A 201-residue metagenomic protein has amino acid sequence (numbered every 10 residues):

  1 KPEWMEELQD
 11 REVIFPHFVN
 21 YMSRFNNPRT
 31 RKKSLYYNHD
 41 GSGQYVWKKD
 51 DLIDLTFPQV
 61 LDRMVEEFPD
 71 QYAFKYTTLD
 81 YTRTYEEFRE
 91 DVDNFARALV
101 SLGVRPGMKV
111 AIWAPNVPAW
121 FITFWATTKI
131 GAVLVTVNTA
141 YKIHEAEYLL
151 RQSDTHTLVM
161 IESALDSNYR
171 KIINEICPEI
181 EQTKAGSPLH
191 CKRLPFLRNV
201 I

Functional and structural regions predicted by a protein language model:
P2, L8-L52: Eukaryotic N-terminal low-complexity, Ser/Thr- and Lys/Arg-rich leader segments that predominantly function as
D10, M22-N27, I130-I201: Structural core segment of the AMP-binding/adenylate-forming
H17-R31, D51-A73, E90: A short N-terminal helical cap/helix-turn-helix that marks the beginning of AMP-binding/adenylate-forming
Y36-S42, V60-T84: AMP-dependent adenylate-forming
K49-I53, V135-N138: Short, flexible loop segments at the rims of nucleotide/cofactor-binding pockets, characterized by
F68-D70, P106, D154, F196: Residue-level preference for short coil/turn positions at secondary-structure junctions
D70-V117, F121-W125, K142-E147: Conserved AMP-binding/adenylate-forming core of the ANL superfamily
